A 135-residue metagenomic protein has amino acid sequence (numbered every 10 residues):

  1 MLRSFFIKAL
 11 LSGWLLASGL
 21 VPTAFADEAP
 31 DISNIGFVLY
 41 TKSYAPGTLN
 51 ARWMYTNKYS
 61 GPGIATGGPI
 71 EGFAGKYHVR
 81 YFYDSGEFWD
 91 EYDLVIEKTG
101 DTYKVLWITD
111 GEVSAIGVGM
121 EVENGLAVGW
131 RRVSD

Functional and structural regions predicted by a protein language model:
M1-L10: Bacterial N-terminal signal peptides that target proteins for export
S4, T23-A24: Glycine-centered signal
L10-L11, L15, V105: Enrichment for repetitive, rod-forming helical segments
L15-T23: C-terminal segment of classical bacterial N-terminal signal peptides
F25-D135: Central antiparallel beta-sheet cores of small beta-barrel/beta-sandwich binding domains
